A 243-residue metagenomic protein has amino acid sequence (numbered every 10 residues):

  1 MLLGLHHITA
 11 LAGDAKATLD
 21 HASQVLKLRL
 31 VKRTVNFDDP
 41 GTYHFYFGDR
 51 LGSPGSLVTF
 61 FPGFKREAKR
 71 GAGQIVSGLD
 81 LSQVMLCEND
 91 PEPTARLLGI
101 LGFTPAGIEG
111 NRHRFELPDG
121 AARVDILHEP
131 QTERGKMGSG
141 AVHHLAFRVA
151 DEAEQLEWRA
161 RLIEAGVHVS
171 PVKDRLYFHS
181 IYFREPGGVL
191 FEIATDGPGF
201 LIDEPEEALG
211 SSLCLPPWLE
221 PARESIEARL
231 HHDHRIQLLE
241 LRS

Functional and structural regions predicted by a protein language model:
M1-A17, A72-A95, G138-R148, E206-S243: N-terminal beta-strand motif that seeds the catalytic metal site of vicinal oxygen chelate
L5-T9, L28, F45, G55-V58 (+8 more regions): Short, structured motif recognition centered on aromatic/hydrophobic residues
L11-S53, L86-R123, D174, S243: Core segments of cupin and vicinal oxygen chelate
K32-F37, F47-G71, S77: Conserved donor-binding loop and adjoining core beta-sheet/short helix segment in diverse acyl/aminoacyl transferases
K65-A68, Q131-R134, P198-I202: A short local loop/turn or secondary-structure capping micro-motif enriched for an aromatic residue
L81-R159, I163-V169: Surface-exposed interaction/gating patches
F147-R175, H179-S243: C-terminal functional regions that serve as terminal interaction/effector modules
